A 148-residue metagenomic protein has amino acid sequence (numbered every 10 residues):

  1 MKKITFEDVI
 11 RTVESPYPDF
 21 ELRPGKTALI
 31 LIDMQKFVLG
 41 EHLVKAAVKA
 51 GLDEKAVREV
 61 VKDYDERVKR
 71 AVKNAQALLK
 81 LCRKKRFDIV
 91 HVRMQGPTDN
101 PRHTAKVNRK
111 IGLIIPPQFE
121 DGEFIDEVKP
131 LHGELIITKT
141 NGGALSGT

Functional and structural regions predicted by a protein language model:
M1-P130: Active-site acidic carboxylates
Q118, E123-T148: Charged, low-complexity C-terminal accessory regions
